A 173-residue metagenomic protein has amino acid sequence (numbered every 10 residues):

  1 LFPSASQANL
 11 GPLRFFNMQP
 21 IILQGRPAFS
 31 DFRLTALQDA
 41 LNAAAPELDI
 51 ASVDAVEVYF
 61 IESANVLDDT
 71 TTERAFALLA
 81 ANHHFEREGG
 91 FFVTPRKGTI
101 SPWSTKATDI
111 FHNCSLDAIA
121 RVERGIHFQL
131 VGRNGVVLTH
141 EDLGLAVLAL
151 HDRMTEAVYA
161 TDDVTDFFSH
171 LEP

Functional and structural regions predicted by a protein language model:
L1-N17: Short, Lys/Arg-enriched N-terminal segments with co-localized hydrophobic residues within the first ~10-30 amino acids
F16-P173: Core nucleic-acid recognition elements
